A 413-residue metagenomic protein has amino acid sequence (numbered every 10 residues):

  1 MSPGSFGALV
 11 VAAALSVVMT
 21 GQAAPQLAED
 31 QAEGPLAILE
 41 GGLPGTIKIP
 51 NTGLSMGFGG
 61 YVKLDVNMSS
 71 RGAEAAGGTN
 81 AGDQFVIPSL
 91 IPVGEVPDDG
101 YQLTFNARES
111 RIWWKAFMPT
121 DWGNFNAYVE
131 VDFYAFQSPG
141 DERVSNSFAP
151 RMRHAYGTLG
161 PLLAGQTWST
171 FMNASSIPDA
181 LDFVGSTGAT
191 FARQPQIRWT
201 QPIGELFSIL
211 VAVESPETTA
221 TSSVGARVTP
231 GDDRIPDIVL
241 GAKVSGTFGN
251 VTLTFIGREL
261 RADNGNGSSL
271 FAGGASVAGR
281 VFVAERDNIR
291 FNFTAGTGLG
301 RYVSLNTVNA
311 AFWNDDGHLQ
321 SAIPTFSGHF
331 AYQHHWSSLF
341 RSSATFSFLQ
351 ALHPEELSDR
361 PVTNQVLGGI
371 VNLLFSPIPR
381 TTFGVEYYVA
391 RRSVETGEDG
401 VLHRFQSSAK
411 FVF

Functional and structural regions predicted by a protein language model:
M1-L36: Cleavable N-terminal export/targeting peptides
A23-G59, V66-Q84, L299-N306, F340 (+2 more regions): Outer-membrane beta-barrel biogenesis signature
G42, S55, N106-R111, M152-H154 (+7 more regions): Transmembrane beta-barrel architecture of outer-membrane proteins
T46-G82, V93-T219, R234-I235, V239-N250 (+3 more regions): Outer membrane beta-barrel
G72-A76, D141, S176, T221-S223 (+4 more regions): Outer-membrane beta-barrel and related beta-rich outer-membrane complex signature in Gram-negative bacteria
Y101-T104, V144-A149, G185-F191, V228-R234 (+4 more regions): Replace "Gram-negative outer membrane beta-barrel proteins" with "bacterial and organellar outer membrane beta-barrel
S245-T363: Detector for outer-membrane/organellar transmembrane beta-barrel domains, recognizing the amphipathic beta-strand
F375, G400-F413: Outer-membrane beta-barrel "beta-signal"
